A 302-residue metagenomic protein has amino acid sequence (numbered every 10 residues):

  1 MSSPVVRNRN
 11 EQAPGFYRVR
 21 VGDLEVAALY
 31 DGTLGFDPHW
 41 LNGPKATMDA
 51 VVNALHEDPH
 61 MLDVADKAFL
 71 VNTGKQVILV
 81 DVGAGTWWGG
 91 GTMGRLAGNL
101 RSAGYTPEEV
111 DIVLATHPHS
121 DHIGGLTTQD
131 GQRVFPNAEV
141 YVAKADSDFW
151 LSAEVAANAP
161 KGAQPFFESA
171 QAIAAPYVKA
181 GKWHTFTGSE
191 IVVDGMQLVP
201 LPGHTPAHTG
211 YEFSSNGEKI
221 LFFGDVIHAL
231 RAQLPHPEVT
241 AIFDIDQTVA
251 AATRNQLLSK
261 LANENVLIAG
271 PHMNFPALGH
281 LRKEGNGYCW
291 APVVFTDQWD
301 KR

Functional and structural regions predicted by a protein language model:
M1-G15, T296-R302: Basic/polar N-terminal segments that are highly enriched at the extreme N-terminus, encompassing both cleavable
Q12-A103, G210-V226: Conserved beta-strand hairpin/beta-sheet module of binuclear metal-dependent hydrolase folds, prominently
D31-G32, V82-G85, P118, A145-D146 (+3 more regions): Active-site metal-binding loops of divalent metal-dependent hydrolases
A65-A68, G74, G90-Y141: Active-site metal-binding motif and surrounding structural segment of the metallo-beta-lactamase
I78-V80, L114, V140, I220-F222 (+1 more regions): Residue-level marker for buried hydrophobic side chains located in beta-strands that build the well-ordered beta-sheet
G94, N216-R302: Cap/insert and terminal regions of metallo-dependent hydrolase folds
R101-Y105, E109, E139-P200, V249-Q256 (+1 more regions): Metallo-beta-lactamase
V113-I123, L201-H208, A269-P276: Histidine-centered catalytic micro-motifs
